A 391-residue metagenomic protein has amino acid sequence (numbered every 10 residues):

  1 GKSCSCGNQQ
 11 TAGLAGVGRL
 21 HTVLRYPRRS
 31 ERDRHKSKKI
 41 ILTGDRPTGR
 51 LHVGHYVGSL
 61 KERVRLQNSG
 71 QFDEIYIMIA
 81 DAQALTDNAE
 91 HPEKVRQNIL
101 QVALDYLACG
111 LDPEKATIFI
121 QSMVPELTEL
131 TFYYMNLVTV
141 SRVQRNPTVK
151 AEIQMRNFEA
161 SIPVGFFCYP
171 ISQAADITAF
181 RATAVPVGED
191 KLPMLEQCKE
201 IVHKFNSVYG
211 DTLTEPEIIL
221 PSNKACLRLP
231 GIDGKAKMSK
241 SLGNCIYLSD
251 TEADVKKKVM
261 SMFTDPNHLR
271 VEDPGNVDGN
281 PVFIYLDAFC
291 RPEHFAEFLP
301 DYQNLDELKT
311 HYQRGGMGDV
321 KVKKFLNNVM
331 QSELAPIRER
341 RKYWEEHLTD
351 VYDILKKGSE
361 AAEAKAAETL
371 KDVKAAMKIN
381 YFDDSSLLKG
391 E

Functional and structural regions predicted by a protein language model:
C4-C6: Cysteine-centered motifs
Q9-Q10, H21, Y26, H35: Low-complexity, intrinsically disordered or signal/transmembrane-proximal segments
R32-A175, E293, S332-L334, K342: N-terminal Rossmann-like or analogous alpha/beta NTP/dinucleotide-binding catalytic cores that position adenine
L51-L60, I75-Y76, D81, H91-V95 (+6 more regions): Structured ligand/cofactor/substrate-binding pocket environments in proteins
R145-N146, A182-T183, G210, K240-S241: A short secondary-structure junction signal
P193, K199-E391: Conserved nucleotide- and phosphate/pyrophosphate-binding catalytic cores in adenylate/nucleotidyl-handling enzymes
